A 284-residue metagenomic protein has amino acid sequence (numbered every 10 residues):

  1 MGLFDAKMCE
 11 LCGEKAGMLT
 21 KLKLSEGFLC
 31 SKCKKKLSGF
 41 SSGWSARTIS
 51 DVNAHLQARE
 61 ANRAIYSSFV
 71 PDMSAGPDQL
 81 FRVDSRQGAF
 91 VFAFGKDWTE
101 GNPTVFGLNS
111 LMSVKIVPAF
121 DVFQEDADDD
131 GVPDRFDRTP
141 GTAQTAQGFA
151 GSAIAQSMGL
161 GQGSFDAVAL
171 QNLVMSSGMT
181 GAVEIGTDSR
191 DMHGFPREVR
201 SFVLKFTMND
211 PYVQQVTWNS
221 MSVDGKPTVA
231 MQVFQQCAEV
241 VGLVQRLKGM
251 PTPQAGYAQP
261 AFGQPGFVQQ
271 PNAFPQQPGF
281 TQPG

Functional and structural regions predicted by a protein language model:
F4-C9, G27: Residues immediately within or flanking Cys/His clusters that coordinate Zn2+ in small zinc-binding modules
D5, A16-G17: Cys/His-rich Zn2+-binding "zinc-finger" mini-domains, especially FYVE domains and B-box/RING-like TRIM modules
C9-C12, C30-C33: Short cysteine-rich clusters marking metal-coordination/redox-active sites
G17-M18, S38: Short functional micro-motifs and their immediate structural scaffolds
L19-F28: Short linker/helix segments within small regulatory modules
F28, L37-F92, K96-E100: Anionic N-terminal interaction surfaces
E100-M112: Short coil-to-beta-strand transition motifs
V114-F267, F274, G279, P283-G284: Acidic, Ser/Thr- and proline-rich intrinsically disordered linker/docking segments of eukaryotic scaffolds
